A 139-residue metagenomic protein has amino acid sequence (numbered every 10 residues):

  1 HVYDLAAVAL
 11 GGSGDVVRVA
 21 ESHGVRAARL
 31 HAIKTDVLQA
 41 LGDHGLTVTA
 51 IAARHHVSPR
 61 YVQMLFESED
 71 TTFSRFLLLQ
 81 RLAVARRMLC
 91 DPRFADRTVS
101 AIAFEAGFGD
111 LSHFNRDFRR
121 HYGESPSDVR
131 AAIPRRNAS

Functional and structural regions predicted by a protein language model:
H1-L5, A28, A32, V84 (+1 more regions): Amphipathic alpha-helical interaction segments
V8-T35, Q39-A50, S68-L79: Short, Lys/Arg-enriched, Trp-marked, Pro/Gly-tolerant hinge/linker segments that flank
K34-G45, R87-F94, G123: Short, amphipathic alpha-helix enriched in basic
T47-H55, I102-A103: Short alpha-helical "recognition helix" segments of helix-turn-helix
R54, S58, G109-D110: Short coil turns linking two alpha-helices in DNA-binding domains
Y61, T72, S112-H113: Residues in the helix-turn-helix
F66-V84, M88-L89, D117-R136: Alpha-helical DNA-contacting segments of helix-turn-helix folds
P92-A132: Sequence-specific DNA-binding recognition helix
